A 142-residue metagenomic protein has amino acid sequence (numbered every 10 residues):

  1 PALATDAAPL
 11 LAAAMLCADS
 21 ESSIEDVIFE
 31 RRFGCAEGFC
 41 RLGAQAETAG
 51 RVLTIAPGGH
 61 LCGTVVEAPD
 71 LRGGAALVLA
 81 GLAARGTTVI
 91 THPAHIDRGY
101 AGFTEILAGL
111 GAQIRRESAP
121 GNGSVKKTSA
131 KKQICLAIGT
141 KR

Functional and structural regions predicted by a protein language model:
P1-R142: Short, structured segments at the rim of ligand-binding sites
